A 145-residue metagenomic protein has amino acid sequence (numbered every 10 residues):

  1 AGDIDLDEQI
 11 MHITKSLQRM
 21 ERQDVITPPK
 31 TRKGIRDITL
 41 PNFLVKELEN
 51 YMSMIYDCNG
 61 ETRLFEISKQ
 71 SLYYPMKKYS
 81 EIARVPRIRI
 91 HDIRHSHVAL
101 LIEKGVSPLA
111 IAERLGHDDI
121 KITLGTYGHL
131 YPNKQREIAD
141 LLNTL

Functional and structural regions predicted by a protein language model:
A1-I4, A112-D118, G128: A short, basic/aromatic helix-end/turn motif that makes direct DNA contacts
A1-N50: Conserved tyrosine-mediated DNA breakage-rejoining catalytic core shared by Y-recombinases
E8, M52, L124, A139: Short, flexible helix/strand-to-coil boundary loops that buttress conserved ligand/catalytic motifs in alpha/beta
Q18, R22-P28, G125-L145: DNA/chromatin major-groove-contacting recognition/catalytic segments
T31, S96, I122-T126: Ser/Thr-centric signal marking residues that sit in or immediately flank functional binding/regulatory motifs
I38, M52-I67, Y73-E113, H117 (+1 more regions): Short, basic (Lys/Arg/His-rich) helix/loop patches that form interaction surfaces in the mid-to-C-terminal regions
L44, L72, I120-T123, I138: Hydrophobic side chains within well-formed alpha-helices
